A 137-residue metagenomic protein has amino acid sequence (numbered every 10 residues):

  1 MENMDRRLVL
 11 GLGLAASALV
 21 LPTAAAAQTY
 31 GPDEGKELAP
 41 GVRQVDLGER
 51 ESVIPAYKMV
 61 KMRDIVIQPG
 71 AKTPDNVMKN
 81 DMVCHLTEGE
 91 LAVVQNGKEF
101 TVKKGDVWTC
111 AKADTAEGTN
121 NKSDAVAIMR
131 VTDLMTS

Functional and structural regions predicted by a protein language model:
M1-A16, V20: N-terminal secretory signal peptides and thylakoid transit peptides that target proteins across membranes
T23-G48: C-terminal segment of N-terminal export signals and the immediately downstream linker at the start of the mature
A39-P74, T132: A short glycine-rich, His/Asp/Glu-containing loop-to-beta-strand
K79-N96: Glycine- and acidic-residue-biased ligand/ion/polar-headgroup-sensing regions
N96-A113: Short acidic-glycine-tyrosine-enriched beta hairpin
A113-S137: Ligand-binding loop in jelly-roll beta-barrel domains
